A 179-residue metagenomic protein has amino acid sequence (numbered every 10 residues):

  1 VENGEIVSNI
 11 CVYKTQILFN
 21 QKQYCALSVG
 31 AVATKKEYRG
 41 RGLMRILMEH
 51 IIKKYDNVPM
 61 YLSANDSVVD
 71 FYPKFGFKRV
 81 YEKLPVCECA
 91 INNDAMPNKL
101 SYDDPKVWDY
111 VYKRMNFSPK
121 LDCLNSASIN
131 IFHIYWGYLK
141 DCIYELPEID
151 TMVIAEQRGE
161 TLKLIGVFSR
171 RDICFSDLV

Functional and structural regions predicted by a protein language model:
V1: Active-site region of the double-stranded beta-helix
E5-Q16, S28, A33, E145-K163: Conserved beta-strand in the GNAT
T15-I17, E37, S67-V69: Short coil/turn motifs at secondary-structure junctions
V29, T34, R39-K54, R171-V179: Conserved acetyl-CoA-binding loop-helix of GNAT-fold acetyltransferases
N57-M60, N65-C89: Conserved active-site alpha-helix within GNAT-family acetyltransferase domains
K78-K163: Amide-forming acyltransferase catalytic core, primarily the GNAT-like/NAT-type and related acyltransferase folds
I165-R171: Structural motif
